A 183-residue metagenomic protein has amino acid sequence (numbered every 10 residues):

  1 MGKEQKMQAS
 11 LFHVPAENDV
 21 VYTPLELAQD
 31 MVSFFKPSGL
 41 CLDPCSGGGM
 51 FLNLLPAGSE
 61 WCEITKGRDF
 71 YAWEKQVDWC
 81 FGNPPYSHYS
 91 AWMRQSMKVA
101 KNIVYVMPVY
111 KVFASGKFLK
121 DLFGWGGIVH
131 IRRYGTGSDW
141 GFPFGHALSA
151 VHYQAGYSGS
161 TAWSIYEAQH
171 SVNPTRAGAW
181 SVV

Functional and structural regions predicted by a protein language model:
M1-V183: Class I S-adenosyl-L-methionine-dependent methyltransferase catalytic core
